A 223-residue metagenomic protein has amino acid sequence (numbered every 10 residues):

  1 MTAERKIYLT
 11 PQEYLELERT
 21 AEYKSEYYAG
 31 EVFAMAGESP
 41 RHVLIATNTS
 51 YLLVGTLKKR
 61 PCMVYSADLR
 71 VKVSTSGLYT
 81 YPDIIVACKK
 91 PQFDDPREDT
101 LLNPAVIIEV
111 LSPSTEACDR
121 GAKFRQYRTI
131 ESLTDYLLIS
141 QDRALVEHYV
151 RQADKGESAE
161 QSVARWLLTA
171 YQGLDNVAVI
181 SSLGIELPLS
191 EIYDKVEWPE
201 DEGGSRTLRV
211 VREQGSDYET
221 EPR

Functional and structural regions predicted by a protein language model:
M1-R223: Gly/Pro/Ser/Thr-rich low-complexity, intrinsically disordered segments predominantly at protein N-termini
